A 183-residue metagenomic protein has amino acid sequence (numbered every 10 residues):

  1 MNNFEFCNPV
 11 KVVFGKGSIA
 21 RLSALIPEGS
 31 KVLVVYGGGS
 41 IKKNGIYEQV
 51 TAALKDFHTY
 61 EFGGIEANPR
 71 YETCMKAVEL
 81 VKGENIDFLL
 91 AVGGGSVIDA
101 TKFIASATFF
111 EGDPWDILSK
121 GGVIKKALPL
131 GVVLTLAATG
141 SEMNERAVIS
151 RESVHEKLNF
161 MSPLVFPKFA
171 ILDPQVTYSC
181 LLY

Functional and structural regions predicted by a protein language model:
M1-F88: ATP/NTP phosphate-donor binding region
K11, K31-L33, Y60, D87-L90 (+3 more regions): Structural motif
G15, G95, L134: Short, conserved catalytic/metal-binding motifs centered on acidic residues
A20, F110-L182: A glycine/threonine-rich phosphate-anchoring loop and its flanking beta-alpha core in nucleotide/phosphate-binding
I41-K42, V97-I98, T139, S179: Short glycine-rich, flexible loops that bind phosphorylated cofactors or substrates
V50-A53, S106-F110, V148-I149: Glycine-rich, phosphate-binding/catalytic loops in enzymes
V78, V97-E111, M143-N144: Short Gly/Thr/Asp-enriched flexible loops that form oxyanion-binding sites at enzyme active sites
I86-D99: Glycine-rich phosphate-binding loop
